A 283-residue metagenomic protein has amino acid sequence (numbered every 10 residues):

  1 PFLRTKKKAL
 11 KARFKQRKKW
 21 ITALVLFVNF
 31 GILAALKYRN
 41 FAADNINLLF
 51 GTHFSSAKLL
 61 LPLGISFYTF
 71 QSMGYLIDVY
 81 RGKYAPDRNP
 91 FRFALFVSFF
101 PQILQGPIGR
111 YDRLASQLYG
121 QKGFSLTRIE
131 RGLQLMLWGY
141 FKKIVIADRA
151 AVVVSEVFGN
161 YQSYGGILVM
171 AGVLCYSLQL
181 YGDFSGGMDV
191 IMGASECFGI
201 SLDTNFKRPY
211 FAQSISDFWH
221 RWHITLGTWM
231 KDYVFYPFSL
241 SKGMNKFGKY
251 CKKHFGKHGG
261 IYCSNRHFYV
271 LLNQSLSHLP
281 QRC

Functional and structural regions predicted by a protein language model:
P1-C283: Membrane-embedded transmembrane alpha-helical bundles that form the catalytic cores of multi-pass lipid-modifying
